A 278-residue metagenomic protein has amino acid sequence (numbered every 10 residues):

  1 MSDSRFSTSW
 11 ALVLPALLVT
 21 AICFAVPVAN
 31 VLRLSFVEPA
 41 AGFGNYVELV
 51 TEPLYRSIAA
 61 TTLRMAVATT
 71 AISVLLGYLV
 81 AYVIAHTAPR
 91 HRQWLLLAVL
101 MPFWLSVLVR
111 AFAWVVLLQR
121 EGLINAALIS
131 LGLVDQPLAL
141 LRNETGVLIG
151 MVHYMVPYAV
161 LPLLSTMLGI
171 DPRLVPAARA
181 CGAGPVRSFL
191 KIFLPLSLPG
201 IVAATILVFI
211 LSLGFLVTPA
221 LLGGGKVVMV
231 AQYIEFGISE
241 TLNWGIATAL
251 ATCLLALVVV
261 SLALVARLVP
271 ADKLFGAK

Functional and structural regions predicted by a protein language model:
M1-F6: Short, Lys/Arg-rich, polar N-terminal cytosolic tail immediately upstream of the first transmembrane signal-anchor
S7-P39, P53-L168, I192-L216, L221-G223 (+1 more regions): Membrane-water interface segments at the C-terminal ends of transmembrane alpha-helices in multi-pass inner-membrane
E38-A40, L216-W244, K278: Glycine-rich helix-loop "coupling/hinge" segments at transmembrane-helix boundaries in multipass transporters
A41-V50: A short amphipathic helical element positioned immediately N-terminal to and/or at the very start of a transmembrane
I170-L174, K273-L274: Short glycine/proline-centered loop/turn elements that form peptide/ligand docking sites
A178: The alpha-helix within a helix-turn-helix
C181-A183, P195: Glycine/proline-centered hinge or cleavage motifs at structural transition points of membrane proteins
L268-K278: Short cytosolic juxtamembrane segments of multi-pass membrane proteins
